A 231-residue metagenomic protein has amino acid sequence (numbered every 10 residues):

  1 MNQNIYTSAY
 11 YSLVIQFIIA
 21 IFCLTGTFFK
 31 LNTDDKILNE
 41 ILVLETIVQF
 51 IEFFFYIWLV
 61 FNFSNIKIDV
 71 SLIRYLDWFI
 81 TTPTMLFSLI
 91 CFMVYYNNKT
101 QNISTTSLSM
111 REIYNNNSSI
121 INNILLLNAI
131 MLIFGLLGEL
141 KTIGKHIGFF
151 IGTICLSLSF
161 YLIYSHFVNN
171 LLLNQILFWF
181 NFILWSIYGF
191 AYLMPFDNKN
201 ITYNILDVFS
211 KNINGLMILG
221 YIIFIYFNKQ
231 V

Functional and structural regions predicted by a protein language model:
M1-D77, T81-V231: Polytopic alpha-helical membrane-helix bundles and their juxtamembrane interface segments in multi-pass membrane
